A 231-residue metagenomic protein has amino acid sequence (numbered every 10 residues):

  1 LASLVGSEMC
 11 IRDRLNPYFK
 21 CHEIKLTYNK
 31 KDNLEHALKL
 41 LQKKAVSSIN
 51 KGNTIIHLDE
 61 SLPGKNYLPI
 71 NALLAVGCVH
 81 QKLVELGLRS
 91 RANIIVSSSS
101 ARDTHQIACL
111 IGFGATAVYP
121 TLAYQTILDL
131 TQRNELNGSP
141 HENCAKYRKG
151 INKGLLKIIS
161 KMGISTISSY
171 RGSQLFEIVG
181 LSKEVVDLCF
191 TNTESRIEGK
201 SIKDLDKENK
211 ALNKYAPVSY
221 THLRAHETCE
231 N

Functional and structural regions predicted by a protein language model:
L1-G6, I11, H222, E227-N231: Single conserved hydrophobic/aromatic residue that forms the stacking wall/gate of nucleotide- or nucleobase-binding
S3, S7-V84: Non-catalytic terminal/interface segments that mediate subunit docking, oligomerization, and allosteric communication
L41-K65, I151-V179: Amphipathic alpha-helical packing elements
E85-P120, Q125, L130-S173, L181 (+2 more regions): Phosphate/diphosphate-binding loops
K207-E227: Segments forming glycine/polar-rich beta-alpha architectures that bind adenosine-containing cofactors
